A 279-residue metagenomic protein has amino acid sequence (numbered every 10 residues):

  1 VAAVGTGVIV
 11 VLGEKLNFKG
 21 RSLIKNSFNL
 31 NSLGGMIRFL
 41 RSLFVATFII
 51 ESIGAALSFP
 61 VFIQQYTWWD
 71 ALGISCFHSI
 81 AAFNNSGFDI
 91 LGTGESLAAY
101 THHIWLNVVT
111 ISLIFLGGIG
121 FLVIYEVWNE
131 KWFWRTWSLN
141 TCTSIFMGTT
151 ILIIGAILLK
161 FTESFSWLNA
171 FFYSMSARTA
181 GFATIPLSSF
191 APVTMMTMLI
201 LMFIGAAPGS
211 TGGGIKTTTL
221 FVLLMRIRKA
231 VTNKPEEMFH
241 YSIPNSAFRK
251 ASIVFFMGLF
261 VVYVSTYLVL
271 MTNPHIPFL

Functional and structural regions predicted by a protein language model:
V1-L279: Membrane-proximal intracellular helices of multi-pass ion channels
